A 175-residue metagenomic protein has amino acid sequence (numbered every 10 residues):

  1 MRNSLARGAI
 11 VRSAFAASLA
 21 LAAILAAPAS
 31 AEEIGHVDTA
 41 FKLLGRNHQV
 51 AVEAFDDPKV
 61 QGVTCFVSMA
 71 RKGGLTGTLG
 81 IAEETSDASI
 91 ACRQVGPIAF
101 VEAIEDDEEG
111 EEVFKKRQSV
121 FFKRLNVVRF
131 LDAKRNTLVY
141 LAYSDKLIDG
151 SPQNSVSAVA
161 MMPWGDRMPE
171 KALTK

Functional and structural regions predicted by a protein language model:
M1-A9: N-terminal secretory signal peptides that target proteins for export/translocation
S13-I24: Bacterial N-terminal signal peptides
I24-A26, P58: Generic structural signal for beta-strand residues in well-ordered domains
A27-A31: Sec/Tat signal peptide C-region and signal peptidase I cleavage site
E32-A91: N-terminal secretory signal peptides
E32-E33, A99-K175: Low-complexity intrinsically disordered segments
A54, V67, Q94, F130 (+1 more regions): Hydrophobic side chains in beta-strands
A70-F121: Structured domain cores in non-transmembrane regions
